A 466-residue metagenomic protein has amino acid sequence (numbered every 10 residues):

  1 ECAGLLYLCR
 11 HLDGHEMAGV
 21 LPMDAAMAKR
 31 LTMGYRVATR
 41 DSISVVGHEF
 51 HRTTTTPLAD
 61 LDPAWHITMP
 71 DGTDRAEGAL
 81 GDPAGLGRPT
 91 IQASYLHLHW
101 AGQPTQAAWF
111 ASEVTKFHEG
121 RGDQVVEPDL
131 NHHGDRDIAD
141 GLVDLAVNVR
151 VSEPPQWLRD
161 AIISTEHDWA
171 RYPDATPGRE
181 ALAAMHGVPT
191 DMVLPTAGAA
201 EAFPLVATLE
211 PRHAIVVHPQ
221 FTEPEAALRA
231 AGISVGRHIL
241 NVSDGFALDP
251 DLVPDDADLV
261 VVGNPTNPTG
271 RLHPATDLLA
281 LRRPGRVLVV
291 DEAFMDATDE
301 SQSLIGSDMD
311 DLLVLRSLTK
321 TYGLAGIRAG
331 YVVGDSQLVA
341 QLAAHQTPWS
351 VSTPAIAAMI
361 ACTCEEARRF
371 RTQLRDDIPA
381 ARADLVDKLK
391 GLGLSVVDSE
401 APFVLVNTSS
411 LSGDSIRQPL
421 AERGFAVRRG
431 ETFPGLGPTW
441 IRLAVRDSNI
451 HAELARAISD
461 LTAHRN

Functional and structural regions predicted by a protein language model:
E1-D41, V45: Cysteine-nucleophile active-site neighborhood
E119-R171, A184, D256, R286: N-terminal "arm"/small-domain region of PLP-dependent enzymes with the aminotransferase-like
P155, D311-K390, L394-V397: PLP-dependent aminotransferase class I/II
P173, A183-L205: Short loop-beta-helix segment that forms the pyridoxal 5′-phosphate
A207-R229, S234: Conserved PLP-anchoring active-site segment centered on the Schiff-base-forming lysine
G236, N241-D296: Active-site phosphate-binding strand-loop segment of PLP-dependent enzymes
I378-P379, G391-R423: Conserved PLP-binding catalytic core of the aspartate aminotransferase-like
E422-F425, P434-N466: PLP-dependent enzyme catalytic core of the Aspartate aminotransferase-like
